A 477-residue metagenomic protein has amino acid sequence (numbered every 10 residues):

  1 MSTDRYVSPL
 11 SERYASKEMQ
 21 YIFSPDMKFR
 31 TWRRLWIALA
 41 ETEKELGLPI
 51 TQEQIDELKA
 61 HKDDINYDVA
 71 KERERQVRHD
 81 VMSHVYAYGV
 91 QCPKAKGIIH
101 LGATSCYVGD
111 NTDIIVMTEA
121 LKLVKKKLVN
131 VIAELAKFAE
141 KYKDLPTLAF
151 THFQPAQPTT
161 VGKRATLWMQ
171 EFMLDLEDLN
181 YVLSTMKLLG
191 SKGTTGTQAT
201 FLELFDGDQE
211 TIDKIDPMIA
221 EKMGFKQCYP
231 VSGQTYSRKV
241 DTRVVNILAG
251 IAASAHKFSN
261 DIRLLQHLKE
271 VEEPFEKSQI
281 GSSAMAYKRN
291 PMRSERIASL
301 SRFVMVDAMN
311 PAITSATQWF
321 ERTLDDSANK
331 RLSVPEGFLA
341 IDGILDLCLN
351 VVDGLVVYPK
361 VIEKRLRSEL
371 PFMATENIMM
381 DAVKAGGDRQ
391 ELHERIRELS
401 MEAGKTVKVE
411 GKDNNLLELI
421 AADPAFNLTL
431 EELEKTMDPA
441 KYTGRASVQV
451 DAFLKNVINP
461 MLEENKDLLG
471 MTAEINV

Functional and structural regions predicted by a protein language model:
M1-A199, G207-A220, G281-S282, M292-R296 (+4 more regions): A helix-coil-helix interface module used to build multimeric assemblies and to scaffold catalytic/cofactor sites
Y14-M19, I37, K62-D68, F275-I280 (+5 more regions): Short acidic (Asp/Glu) and glycine-rich catalytic loops that position anionic groups and cofactors
Q20-S24, V69-K71, Q279-S299, E321-E336 (+4 more regions): Short beta-alpha connecting loops at secondary-structure transitions that line or flank enzyme active sites
E74, D113-K125, Q154-Q318, D325-G343: Charged, flexible cofactor/metal-binding loops and thiol motifs
A136, E140-G162, E272-K288, E321-A328 (+1 more regions): Glycine-rich cofactor-pocket loops
E272, R395-E402: Active/binding-pocket-proximal capping segment
F303-R389, R395: Long, amphipathic alpha-helical stalk/connector segments used for oligomerization, subunit docking, or mechanical
